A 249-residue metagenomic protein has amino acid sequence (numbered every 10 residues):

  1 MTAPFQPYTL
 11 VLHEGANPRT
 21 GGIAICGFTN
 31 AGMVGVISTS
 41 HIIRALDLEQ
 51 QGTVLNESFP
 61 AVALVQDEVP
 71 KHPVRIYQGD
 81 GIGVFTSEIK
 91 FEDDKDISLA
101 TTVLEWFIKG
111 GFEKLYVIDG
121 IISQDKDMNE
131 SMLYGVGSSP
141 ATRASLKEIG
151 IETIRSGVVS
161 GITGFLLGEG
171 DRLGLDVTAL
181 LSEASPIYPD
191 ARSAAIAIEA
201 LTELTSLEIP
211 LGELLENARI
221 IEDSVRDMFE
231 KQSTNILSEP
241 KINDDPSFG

Functional and structural regions predicted by a protein language model:
T2-I89: N-terminal short beta-loop-beta anion/metal-coordinating cradle
A3, D176-G249: Extended, histidine- and acidic-residue-enriched regions that form the cofactor-binding/catalytic faces
C26-G27, F85-T86, V117-D119, L181-E183: Short beta-strand segments
T29-V34, F91-D93, G120-Q124, S160 (+1 more regions): Gly/Ser/Thr-rich loops at beta-strand to alpha-helix junctions that form or flank small-molecule/cofactor-binding
S40-A45, A100-V103, A195-I198: Short, solvent-exposed amphipathic alpha-helical segments in soluble enzyme and RNA/protein-processing domains
E49, L104-L115, R172-D176, L204-E208: Secondary-structure boundary elements
D93-R143: Internal, conserved structured core segments that host functional sites
Q124-L204, S247: Catalytic cores of processing enzymes, dominated by hydrolases/peptidases, characterized by acidic/His-rich
